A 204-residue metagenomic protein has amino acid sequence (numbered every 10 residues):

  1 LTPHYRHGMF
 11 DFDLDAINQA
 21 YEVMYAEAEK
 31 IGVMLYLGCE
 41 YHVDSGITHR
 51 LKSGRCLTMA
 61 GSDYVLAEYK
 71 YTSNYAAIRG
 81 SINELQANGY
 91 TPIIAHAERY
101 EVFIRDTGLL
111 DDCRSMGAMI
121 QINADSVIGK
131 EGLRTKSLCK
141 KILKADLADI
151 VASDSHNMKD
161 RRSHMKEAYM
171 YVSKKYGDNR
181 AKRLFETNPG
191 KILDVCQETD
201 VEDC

Functional and structural regions predicted by a protein language model:
L1-H4, Y36-G38: Short beta-strand segments at enzyme active-site cores
T2, L147-S163: Short acidic/histidine-rich active-site segments
P3, H96, D154, P189: Conserved, mostly hydrophobic/aromatic
Y5-M9, H42-S45, R99-F103, V127-K130 (+1 more regions): Active-site environment of divalent metal-dependent phosphoester hydrolases
F10-Q121, T199-C204: Extended substrate/RNA-proximal surfaces in nucleic-acid metabolism proteins
I122-A124, C139-S153: Conserved short secondary-structure transition element at the edge of the structured enzyme core that lines
G132-T135, G177-D178: Glycine-centered helix-coil hinge/cap
M165, Y169-C204: Mid-to-C-terminal alpha-helical segments outside catalytic/metal-binding sites
